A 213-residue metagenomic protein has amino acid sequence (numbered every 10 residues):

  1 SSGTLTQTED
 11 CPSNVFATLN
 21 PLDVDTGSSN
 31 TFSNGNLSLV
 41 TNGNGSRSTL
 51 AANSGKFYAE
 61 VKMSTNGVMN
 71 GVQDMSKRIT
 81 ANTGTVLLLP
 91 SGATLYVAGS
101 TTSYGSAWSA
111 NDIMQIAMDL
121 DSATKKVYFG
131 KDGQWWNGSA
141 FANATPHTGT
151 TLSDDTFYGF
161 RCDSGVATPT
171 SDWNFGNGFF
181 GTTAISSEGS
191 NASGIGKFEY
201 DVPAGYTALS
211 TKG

Functional and structural regions predicted by a protein language model:
S1-G213: PRY/SPRY (B30.2) beta-sandwich protein-interaction domains and their adjacent Ser/Pro/Gly-rich low-complexity linkers
